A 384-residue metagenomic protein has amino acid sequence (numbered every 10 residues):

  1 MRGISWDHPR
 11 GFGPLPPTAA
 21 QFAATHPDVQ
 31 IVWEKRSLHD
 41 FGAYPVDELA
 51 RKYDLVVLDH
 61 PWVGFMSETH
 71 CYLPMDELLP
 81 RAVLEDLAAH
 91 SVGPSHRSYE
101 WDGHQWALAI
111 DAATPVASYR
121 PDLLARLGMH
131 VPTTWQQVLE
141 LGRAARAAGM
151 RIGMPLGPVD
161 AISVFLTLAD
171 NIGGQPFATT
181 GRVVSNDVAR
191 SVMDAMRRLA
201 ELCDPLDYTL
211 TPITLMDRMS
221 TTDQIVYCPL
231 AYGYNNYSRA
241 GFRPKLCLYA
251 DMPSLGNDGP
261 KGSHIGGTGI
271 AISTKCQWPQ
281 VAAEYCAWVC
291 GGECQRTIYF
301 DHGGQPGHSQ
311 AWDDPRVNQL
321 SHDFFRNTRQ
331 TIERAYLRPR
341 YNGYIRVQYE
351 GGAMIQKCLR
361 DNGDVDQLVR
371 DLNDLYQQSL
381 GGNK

Functional and structural regions predicted by a protein language model:
M1-V63, L375-K384: Conserved N-terminal structural module of periplasmic/extracytoplasmic solute-binding proteins
F41-K52, T69, L123-L124, R143-A147 (+3 more regions): Short helices/loops that flank or line small-molecule/ion binding pockets
P61-S67, P229-K245: A ligand-binding cleft/hinge motif common to bilobed small-molecule-binding domains
V63-T114, C247-A250: Hinge/lid segment of periplasmic solute-binding proteins
W106, L139-R182, I225: Extracytoplasmic/periplasmic solute-binding protein
T179-L210, M252: Glycine-centered hinge/linker elements that transmit conformational signals in sensory and ligand-binding systems
A240-H302: Extracytoplasmic/periplasmic substrate-recognition and gating elements
F300-E350, K357: Long, aromatic- and glycine/proline-rich binding clefts that accommodate carbohydrate-like moieties
